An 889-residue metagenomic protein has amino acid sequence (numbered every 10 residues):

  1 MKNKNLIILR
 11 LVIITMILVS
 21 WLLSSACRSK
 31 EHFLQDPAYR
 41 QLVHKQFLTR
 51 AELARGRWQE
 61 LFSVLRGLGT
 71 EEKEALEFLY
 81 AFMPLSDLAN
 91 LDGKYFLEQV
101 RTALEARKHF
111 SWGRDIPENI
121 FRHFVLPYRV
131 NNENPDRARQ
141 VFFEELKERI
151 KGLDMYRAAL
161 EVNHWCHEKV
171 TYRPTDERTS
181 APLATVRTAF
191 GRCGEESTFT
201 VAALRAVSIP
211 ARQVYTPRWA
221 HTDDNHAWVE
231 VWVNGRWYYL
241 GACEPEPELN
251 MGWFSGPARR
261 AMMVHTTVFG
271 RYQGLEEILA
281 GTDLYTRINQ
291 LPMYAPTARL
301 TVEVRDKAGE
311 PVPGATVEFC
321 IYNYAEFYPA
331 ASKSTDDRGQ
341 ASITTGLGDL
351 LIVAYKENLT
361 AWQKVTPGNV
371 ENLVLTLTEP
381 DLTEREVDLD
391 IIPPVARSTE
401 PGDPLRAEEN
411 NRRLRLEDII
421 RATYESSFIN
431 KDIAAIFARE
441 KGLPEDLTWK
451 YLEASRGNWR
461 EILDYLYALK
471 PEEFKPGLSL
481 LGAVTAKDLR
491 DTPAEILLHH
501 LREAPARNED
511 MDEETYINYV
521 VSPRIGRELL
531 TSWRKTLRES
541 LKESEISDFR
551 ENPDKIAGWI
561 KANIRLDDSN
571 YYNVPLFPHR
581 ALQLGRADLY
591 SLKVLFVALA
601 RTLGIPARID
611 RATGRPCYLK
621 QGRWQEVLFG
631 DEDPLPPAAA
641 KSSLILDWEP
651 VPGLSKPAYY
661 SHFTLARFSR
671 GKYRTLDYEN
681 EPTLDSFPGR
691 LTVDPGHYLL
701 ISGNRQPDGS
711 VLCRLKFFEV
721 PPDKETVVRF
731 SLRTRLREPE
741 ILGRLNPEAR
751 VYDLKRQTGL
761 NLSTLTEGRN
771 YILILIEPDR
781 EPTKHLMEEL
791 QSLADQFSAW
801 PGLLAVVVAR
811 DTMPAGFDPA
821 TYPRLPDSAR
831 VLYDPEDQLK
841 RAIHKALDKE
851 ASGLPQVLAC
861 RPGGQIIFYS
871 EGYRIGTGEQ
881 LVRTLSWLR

Functional and structural regions predicted by a protein language model:
Q35, Y39-T188, E408-E409, R413-L584: Secondary-structure boundary elements
E148-K151, A158-H164, R173-L183, T188-A280 (+6 more regions): Hydrophobic/aromatic-rich core segments of domains that either
K307-E326, L347-D349, N552, V651-D677 (+1 more regions): Short, ordered, surface-exposed loop/turn motifs in non-cytosolic proteins
N323-T344, R670-F687: Short, acidic Ser/Thr/Gly-rich low-complexity loop/linker segments typical of extracellular and cell-surface proteins
Q340-L351, K356-N358, V365-G368, P682-L699 (+2 more regions): Short Pro-Gly-centered beta-turn/loop motif in secreted/extracellular proteins
N358-P380, Q706-R733: Structured interaction patches on ligand/partner-binding surfaces of diverse proteins
S763-L786, L790, V806: Short active-site neighborhood of thiol/selenol oxidoreductases, capturing the structured segment around
P819-L854: Short, internal strand/loop/helix patches that form the active-site neighborhood or redox-interaction surface
